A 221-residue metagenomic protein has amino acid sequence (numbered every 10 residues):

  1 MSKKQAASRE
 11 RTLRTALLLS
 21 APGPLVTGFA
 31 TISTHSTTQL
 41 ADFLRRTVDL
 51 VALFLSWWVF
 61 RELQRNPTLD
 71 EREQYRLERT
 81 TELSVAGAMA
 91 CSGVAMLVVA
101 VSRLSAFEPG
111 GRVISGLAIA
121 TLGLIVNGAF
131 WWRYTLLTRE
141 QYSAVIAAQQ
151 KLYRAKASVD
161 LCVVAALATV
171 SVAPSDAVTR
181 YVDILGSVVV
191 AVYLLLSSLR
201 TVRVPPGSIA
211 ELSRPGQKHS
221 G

Functional and structural regions predicted by a protein language model:
M1-G221: Alpha-helical transmembrane cores and adjacent cytosolic helix/loop segments of polytopic membrane transporters
